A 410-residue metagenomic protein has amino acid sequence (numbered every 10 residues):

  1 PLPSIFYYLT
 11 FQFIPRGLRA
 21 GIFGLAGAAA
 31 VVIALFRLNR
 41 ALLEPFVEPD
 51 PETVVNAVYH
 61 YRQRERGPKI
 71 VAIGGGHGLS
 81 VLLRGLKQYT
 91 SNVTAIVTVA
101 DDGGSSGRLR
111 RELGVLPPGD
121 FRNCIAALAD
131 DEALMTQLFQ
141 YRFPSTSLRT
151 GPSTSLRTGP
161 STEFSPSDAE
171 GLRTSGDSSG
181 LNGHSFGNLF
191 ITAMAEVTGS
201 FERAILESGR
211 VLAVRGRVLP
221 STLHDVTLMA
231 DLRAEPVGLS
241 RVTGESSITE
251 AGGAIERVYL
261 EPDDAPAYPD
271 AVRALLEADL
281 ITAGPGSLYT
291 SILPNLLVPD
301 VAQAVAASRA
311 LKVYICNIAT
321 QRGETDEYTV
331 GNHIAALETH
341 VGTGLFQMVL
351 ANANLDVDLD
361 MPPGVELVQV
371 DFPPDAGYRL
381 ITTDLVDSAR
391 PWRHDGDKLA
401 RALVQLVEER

Functional and structural regions predicted by a protein language model:
P1-P49, A100-L148, D177-G252, A402-V404 (+1 more regions): Electropositive, gly/pro-rich neighborhoods at or near active sites that engage anionic ligands
A41-P49, E327-R410: C-terminal functional extensions of proteins
E52-G67, P266-V272: A short, basic/flexible loop-to-alpha-helix module at the beginning of a structural domain
H77-L83, S105, T290-L297: Short glycine/serine/threonine-rich phosphate/pyrophosphate-binding segments that cradle anionic phosphate groups
S91, S308-K312, F346, Y378: A short helix->loop->beta-strand "cap" motif at the edges of active sites that frequently abuts
R149, S153, R157, S161 (+2 more regions): Short Gly/Ser/Thr- and charged-rich N-terminal loops/segments that act as flexible capping/hinge elements
L288-V298, L359-G364: Glycine/threonine-rich flexible loop motifs
N295-A302, Y328-H333: Charged helix-capping and loop-helix junction motifs
